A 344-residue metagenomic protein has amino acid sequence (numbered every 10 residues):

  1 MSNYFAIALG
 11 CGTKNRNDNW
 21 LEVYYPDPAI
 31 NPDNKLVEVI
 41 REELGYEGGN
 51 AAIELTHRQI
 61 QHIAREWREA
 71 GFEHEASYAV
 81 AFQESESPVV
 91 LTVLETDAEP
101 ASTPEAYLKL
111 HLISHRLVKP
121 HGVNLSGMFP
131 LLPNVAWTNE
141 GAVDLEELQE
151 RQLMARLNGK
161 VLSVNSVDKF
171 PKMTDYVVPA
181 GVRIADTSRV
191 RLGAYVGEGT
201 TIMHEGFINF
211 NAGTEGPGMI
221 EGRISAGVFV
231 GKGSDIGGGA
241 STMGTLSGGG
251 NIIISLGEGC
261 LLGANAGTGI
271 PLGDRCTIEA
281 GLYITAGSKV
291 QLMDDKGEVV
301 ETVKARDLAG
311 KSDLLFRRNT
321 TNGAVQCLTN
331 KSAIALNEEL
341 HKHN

Functional and structural regions predicted by a protein language model:
M1-D175, R306-N344: Terminal amphipathic alpha-helical/low-complexity segments used for targeting or macromolecular assembly
A106-K109, A180, D274: General structural feature for long, well-ordered alpha-helical segments within catalytic domains of soluble enzymes
Q152-H204, N209, G213-E215: Glycine-rich adenosyl-nucleotide cofactor-binding module
S225, V230-K232, I236-N344: Glycine-rich hexapeptide-repeat left-handed beta-helix
